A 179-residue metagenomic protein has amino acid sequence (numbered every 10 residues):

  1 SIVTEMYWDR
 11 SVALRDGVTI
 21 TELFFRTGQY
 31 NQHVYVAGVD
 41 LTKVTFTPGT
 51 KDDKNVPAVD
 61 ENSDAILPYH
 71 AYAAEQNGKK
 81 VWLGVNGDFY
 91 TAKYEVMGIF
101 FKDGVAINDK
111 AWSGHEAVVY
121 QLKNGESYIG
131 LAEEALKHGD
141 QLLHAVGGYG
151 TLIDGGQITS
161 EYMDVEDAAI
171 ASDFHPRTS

Functional and structural regions predicted by a protein language model:
S1-V118, L122-G130: Zymogen propeptides
K79-K80, E95, A106-S179: Active-site beta-strand/loop microenvironment that shapes enzyme catalytic pockets
